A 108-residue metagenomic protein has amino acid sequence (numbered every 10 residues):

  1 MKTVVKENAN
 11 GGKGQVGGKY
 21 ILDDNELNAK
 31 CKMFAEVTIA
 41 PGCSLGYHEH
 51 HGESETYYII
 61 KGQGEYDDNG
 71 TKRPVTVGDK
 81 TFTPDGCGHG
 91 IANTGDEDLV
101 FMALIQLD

Functional and structural regions predicted by a protein language model:
M1-K32, G46: A short, N-terminal "cap"/entry segment at the start of jelly-roll beta-barrel domains of the cupin/DSBH fold
Y20, A35-H51, D85: Conserved short histidine dyad/triad with adjacent acidic residue
N25, L45-H50, A92-T94: Short histidine-centered beta-strand/loop micro-motifs that create catalytic or ligand/metal-coordination sites
E36, T56, G70-P74: Short, surface-exposed secondary-structure edge patches
T38-A40, E49-Y66: Short, conserved beta-strand element in jelly-roll/cupin
E65, D85-D108: Ligand-binding loop in jelly-roll beta-barrel domains
T71-D85: Short acidic-glycine-tyrosine-enriched beta hairpin
